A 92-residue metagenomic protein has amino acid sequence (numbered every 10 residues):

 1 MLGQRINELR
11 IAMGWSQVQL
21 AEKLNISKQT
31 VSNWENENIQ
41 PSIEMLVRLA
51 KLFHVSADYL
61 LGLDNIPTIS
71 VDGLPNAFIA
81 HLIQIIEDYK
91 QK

Functional and structural regions predicted by a protein language model:
M1-G3, K92: Absolute protein N-terminus
Q4-Q19, K23: Short basic helix-loop element that most often maps to the first helix and adjoining turn of HTH DNA-binding modules
N7, S32-N33, V47, L61: Key DNA-contacting residues within the recognition helix of helix-turn-helix
A12, L52-V55, D88: Conserved amphipathic alpha-helical interaction elements at protein-protein interfaces in regulatory, energy-coupling
S16, S27-T30, S42, S56: Short coil turns linking two alpha-helices in DNA-binding domains
L24-Q40, G62: Recognition helix of helix-turn-helix/homeodomain-like DNA-binding domains that insert into the DNA major groove
N25, E44-Y59: DNA major-groove recognition helix of helix-turn-helix/homeodomain DNA-binding modules
N65-K92: Interfacial/linker helices and their anchor residues that mediate assembly or domain coupling
